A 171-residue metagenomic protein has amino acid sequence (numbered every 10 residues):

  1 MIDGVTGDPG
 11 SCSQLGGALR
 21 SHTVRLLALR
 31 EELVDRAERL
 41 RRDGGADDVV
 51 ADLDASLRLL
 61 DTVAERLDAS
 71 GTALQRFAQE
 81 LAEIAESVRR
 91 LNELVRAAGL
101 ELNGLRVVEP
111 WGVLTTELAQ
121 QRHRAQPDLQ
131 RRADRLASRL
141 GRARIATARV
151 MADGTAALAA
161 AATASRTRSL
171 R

Functional and structural regions predicted by a protein language model:
M1-R171: N-terminal secretion-targeting helices of virulence/extracellular proteins, encompassing both classical Sec signal
